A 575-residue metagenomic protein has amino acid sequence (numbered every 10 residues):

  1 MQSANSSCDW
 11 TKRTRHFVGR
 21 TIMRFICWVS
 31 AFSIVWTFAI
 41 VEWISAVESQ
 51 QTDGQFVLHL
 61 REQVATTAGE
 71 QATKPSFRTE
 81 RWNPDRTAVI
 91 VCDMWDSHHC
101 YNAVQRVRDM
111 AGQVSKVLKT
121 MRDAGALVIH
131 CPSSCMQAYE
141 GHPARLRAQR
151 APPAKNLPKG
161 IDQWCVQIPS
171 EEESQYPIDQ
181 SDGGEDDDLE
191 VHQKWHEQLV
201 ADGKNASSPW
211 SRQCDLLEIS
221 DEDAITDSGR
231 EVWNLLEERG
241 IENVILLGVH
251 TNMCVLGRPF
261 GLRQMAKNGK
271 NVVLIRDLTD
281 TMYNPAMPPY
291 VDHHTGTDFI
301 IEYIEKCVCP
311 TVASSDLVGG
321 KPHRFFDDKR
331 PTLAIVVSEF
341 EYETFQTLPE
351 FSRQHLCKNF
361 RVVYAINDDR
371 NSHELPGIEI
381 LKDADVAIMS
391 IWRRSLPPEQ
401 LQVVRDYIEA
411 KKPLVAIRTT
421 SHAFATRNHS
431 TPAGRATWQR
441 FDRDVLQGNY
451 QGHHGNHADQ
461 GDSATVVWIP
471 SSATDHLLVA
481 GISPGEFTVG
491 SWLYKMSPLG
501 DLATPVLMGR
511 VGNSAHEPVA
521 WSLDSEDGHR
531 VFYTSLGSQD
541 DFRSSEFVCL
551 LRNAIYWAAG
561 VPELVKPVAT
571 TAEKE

Functional and structural regions predicted by a protein language model:
W28-E42: Bacterial N-terminal signal peptides
V47-A88, M94, Q105-V107, K116 (+3 more regions): Active-site-adjacent betaalpha module
M94-S97, S134-A138, H250-C254, L278-M282 (+7 more regions): Solvent-exposed loop/turn segments at secondary-structure junctions within structured extracellular/periplasmic domains
A124-A126, G269-K270, A410-P413, H529: A short helix->loop->beta-strand "cap" motif at the edges of active sites that frequently abuts
T297-D298, R330-P331, E379, G512-P518 (+1 more regions): Extracellular ligand-binding/catalytic regions of CAZymes and related secreted enzymes and adhesion modules
A334, F340-F424: Helical hinge/lid and interdomain linker segments adjacent to catalytic or ligand-binding clefts that mediate domain
N359-R361, K382-D383, N456-R530: Catalytic beta-strand/loop cores that center a nucleophilic Ser/Cys/Thr and support acyl-enzyme chemistry
R393-L477: A glycine-rich, often tryptophan-bearing local segment used as a flexible ligand/cofactor-contacting loop or short
